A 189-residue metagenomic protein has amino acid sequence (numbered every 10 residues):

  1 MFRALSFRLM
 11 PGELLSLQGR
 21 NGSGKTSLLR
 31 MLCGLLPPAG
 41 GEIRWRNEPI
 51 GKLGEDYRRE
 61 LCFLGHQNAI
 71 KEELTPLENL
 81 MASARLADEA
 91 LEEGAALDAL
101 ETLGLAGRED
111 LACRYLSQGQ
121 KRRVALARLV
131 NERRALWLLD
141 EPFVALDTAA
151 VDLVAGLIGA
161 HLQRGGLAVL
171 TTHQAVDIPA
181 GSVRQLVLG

Functional and structural regions predicted by a protein language model:
Q18-R20: The feature captures the beta-strand-to-loop junction immediately N-terminal to the Walker
C33: Helix-to-loop junction immediately C-terminal to a conserved catalytic motif
P38-K52, D56-Y57: Conserved ABC transporter NBD signature motif
Q67, E72-A87: Q-loop/switch helix immediately C-terminal to the Walker
E73, A112-L116: Conserved ABC ATPase signature
M81, E93-R108: Conserved ABC ATPase "signature" region
W137-E141, L146: Catalytic Walker B motif of ABC-type/P-loop ATPase nucleotide-binding domains
